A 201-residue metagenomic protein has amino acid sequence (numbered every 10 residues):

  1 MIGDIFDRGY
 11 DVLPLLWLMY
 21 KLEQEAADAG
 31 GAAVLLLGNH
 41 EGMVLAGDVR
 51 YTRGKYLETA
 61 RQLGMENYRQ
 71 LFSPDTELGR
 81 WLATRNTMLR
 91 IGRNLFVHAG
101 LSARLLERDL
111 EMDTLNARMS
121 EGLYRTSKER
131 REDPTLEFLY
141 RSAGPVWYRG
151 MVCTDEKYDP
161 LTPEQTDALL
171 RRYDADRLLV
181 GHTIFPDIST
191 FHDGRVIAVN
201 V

Functional and structural regions predicted by a protein language model:
M1-V201: Feature recognizes metal-dependent phosphohydrolase scaffolds
